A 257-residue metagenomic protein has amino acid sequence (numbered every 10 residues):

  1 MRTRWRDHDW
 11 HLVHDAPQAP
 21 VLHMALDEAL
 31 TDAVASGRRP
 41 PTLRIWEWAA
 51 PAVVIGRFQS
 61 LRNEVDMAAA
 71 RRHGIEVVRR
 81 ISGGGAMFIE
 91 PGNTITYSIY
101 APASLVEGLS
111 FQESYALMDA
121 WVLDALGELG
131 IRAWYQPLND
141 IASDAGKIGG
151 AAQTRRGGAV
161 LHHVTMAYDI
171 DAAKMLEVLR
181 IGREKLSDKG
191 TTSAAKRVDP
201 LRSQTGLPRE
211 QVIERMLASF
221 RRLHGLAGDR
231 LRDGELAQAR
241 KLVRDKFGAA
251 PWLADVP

Functional and structural regions predicted by a protein language model:
M1-A68, R72, R80, G182 (+1 more regions): Active-site loop/lid in soluble adenylation, ligation, and acyl-transfer enzymes
M67, M87-R222, R244-P257: Catalytic beta-strand/loop module used to bind and position nucleotide/cofactor moieties in cofactor-attachment
